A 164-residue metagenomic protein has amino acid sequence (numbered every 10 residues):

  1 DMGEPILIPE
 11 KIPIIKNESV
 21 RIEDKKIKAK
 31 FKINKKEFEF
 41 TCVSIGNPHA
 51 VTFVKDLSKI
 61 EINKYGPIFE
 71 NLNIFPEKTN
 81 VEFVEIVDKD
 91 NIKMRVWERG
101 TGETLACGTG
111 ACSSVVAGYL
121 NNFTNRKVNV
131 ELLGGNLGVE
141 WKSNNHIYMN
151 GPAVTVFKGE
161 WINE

Functional and structural regions predicted by a protein language model:
D1-T104, V115-E164: Active-site proximal loop and beta-alpha junction motif in alpha/beta enzyme cores
T109-A111: Helical hairpin unit composed of two closely spaced alpha helices linked by a short loop
